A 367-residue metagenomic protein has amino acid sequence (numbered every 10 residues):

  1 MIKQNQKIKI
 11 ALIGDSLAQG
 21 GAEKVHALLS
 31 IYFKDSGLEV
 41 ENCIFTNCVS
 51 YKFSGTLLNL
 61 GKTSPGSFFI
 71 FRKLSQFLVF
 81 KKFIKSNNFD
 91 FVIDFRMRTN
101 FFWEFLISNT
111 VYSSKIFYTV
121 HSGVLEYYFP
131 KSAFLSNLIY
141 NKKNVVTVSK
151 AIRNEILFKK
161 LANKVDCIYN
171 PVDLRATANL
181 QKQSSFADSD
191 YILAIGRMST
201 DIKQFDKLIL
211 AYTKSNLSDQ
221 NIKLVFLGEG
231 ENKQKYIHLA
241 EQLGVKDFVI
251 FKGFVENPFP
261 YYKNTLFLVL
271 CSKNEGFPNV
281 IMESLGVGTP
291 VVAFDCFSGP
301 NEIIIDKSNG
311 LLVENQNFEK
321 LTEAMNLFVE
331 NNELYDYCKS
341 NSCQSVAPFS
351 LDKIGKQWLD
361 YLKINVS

Functional and structural regions predicted by a protein language model:
A11, S185-K203, I209-Y212, V225 (+1 more regions): Conserved donor-binding/catalytic core segment of Leloir-type glycosyltransferases
L12-R72, N232: N-terminal strand-loop element at the rim of the active site of nucleotide-sugar-dependent glycosyltransferases
C43, P290-F294: Short hydrophobic beta-strand element within catalytic cores of glycosyltransferases and related nucleotide-activated
D94-F101, V120: Short His-centered aromatic/hydrophobic patch
F129, L157-F158, P171-S189: Acidic anion/phosphate-binding donor-loop and adjacent secondary structure in glycosyltransferase catalytic cores
N141-A176: A short, active-site helix/loop in glycosyltransferases that binds the activated sugar's phosphate group
F254, K273: Aromatic "clamp/platform" in nucleotide-sugar-dependent glycosyltransferases that forms part of the donor/acceptor
I305-K307, L311-F318, N326-E333: Conserved acidic donor-binding segment of nucleotide-sugar-dependent glycosyltransferases
